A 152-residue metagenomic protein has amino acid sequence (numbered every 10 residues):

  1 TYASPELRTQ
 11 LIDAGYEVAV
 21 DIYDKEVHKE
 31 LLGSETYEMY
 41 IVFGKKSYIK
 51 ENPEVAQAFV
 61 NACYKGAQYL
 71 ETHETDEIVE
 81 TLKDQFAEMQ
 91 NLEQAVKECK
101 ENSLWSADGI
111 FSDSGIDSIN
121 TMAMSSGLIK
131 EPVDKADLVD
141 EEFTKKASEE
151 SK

Functional and structural regions predicted by a protein language model:
T1-L82: Pocket-lining segment of extracytoplasmic ligand-binding domains
Q10-L11, H28-E30, K100-S103, V139-F143: Short secondary-structure boundary/hinge segments and terminal tails
V20-I22, A87, G109-F111, A147 (+1 more regions): Short alpha-helix boundary/capping motifs
I22, E93, V133-K135: Short loop/turn and capping residues at structural boundaries
K50-K130: Secondary-structure end/capping motifs
D117-K152: Conserved C-terminal helix/tail region of periplasmic/extracytoplasmic solute-binding proteins
